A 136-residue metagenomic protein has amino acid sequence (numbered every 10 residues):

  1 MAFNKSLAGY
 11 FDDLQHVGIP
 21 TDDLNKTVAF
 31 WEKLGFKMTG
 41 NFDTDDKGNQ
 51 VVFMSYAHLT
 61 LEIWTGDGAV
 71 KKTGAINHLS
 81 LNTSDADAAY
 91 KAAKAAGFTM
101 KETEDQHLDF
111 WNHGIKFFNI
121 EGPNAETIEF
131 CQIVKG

Functional and structural regions predicted by a protein language model:
M1-N25, I76-L79, C131-G136: N-terminal beta-strand motif that seeds the catalytic metal site of vicinal oxygen chelate
A2-Y10, N41-F42, K94-G136: Vicinal oxygen chelate
A8-D12, I19-L61, W111: Core segments of cupin and vicinal oxygen chelate
D13-D23, V52-F53, A69-A96, K116-E121: Vicinal oxygen chelate
V28, D87-K91, I128: Alpha-helical elements of the RecA-like P-loop NTPase motor core of helicases
A29-K33, A92, N124: Structural preference for long, well-ordered alpha-helical segments within the folded cores of structured domains
M38-T73, I120-E121, E126-V134: Conserved short beta-strand elements that form part of the metal-binding/catalytic scaffold of enzyme active sites
